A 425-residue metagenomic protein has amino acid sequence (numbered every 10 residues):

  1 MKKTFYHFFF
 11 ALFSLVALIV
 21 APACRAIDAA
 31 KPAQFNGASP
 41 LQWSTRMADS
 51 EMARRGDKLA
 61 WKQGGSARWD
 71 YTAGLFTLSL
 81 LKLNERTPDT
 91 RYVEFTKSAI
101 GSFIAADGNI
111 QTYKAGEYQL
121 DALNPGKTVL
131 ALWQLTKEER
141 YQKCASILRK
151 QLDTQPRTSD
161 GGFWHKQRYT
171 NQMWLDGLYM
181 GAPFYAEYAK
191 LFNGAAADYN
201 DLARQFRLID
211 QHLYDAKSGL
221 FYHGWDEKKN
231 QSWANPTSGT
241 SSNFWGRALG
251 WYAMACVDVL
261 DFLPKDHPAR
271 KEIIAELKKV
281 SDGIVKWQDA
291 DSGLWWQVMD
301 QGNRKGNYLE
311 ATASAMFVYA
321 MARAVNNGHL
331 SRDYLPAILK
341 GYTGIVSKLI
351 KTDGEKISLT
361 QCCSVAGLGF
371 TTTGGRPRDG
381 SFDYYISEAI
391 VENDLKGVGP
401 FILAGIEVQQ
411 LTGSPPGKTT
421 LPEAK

Functional and structural regions predicted by a protein language model:
M1-T4: Positively charged n-region of N-terminal signal peptides that target proteins for export
F9-A21: Bacterial N-terminal signal peptides
I19-Q34: Bacterial Sec-dependent signal peptides at the C-terminal "C-region" and cleavage site
P32-G74, R86-V93, S102-L120, N124-G126 (+6 more regions): CBM-like carbohydrate-recognition segments
P40-A60, E94-T112, K143-G162, A196-W225 (+4 more regions): Long, well-ordered core segments of solenoidal/helical folds
G56-K58, I104-Q111, G162-Q167, K229-S242 (+2 more regions): Acidic/His metal-coordination segments adjacent to aromatic residues that form catalytic metal sites in metalloenzymes
T87, Y188-N200, V259-K271, A324-R332: Inter-helical turn/loop segments and adjacent helix faces that build the functional surface of alpha-helical bundle
A253-G302, G306: Oxyanion-binding "anion nests"
